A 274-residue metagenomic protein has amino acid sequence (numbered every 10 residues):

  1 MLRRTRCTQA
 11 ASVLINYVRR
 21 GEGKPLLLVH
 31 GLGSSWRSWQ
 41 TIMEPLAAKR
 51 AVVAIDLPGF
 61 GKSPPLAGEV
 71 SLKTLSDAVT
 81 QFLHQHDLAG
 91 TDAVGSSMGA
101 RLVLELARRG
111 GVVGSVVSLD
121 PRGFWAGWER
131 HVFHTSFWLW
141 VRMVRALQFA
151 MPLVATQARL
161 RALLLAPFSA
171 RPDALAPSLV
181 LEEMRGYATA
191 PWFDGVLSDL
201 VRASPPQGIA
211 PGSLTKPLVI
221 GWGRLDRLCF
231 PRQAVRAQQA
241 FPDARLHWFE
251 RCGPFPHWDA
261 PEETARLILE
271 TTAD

Functional and structural regions predicted by a protein language model:
M1-L28, A47-A51, S76-A89, G114 (+3 more regions): Alpha/beta-hydrolase fold catalytic core
V18-P64: Conserved HGGG/HGGXW glycine-rich cap/lid loop of the alpha/beta-hydrolase fold
Q40, E44, V53-M98, R266: Active-site loop/oxyanion-hole signature of alpha/beta-hydrolase fold enzymes
A100-G111, V116: Short glycine-enriched nucleophile-adjacent loop and the immediately C-terminal alpha-helix near the catalytic center
R108, V116-Q148: Flexible "cap/lid" loop of the alpha/beta hydrolase fold
M151-G212: Conserved alpha/beta-hydrolase catalytic His-Asp/Glu region
T189-R236, W248: Conserved serine/cysteine hydrolase catalytic core
C252-A265: Catalytic histidine-centered segment of alpha/beta-hydrolase-like enzymes
